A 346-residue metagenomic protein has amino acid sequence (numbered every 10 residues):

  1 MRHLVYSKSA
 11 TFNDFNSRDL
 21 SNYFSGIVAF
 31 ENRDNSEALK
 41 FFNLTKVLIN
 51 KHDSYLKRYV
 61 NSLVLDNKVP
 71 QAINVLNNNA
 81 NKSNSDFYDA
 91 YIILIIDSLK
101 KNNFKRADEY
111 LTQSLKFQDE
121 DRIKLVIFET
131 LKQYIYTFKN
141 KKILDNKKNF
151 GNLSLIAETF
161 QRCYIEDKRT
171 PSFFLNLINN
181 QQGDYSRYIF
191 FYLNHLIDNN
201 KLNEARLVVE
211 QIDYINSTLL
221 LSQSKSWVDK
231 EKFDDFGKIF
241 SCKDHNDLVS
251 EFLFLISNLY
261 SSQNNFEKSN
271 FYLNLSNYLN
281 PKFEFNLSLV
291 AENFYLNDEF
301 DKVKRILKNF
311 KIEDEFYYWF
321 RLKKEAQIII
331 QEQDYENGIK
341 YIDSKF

Functional and structural regions predicted by a protein language model:
M1-Y59, L65, I73-N74, D86 (+1 more regions): N-terminal leader/linker segments that initiate helical-solenoid repeat arrays
K8, L39-N43, V69-K82, F104-Q118 (+7 more regions): Alpha-helical repeat scaffolds
F15-N22, I49-L56, S83-I93, R106 (+10 more regions): Generic helix N-cap/helix-start motif at coil->alpha-helix transitions
G26, V60, I95, Q133 (+6 more regions): Conserved small-residue packing positions in alpha-helical repeats and bundles
A29, L63, S98, Y136 (+5 more regions): Residue at a conserved register position within TPR or TPR-like alpha-solenoid repeats
N32, D66, K101, T137-K139 (+5 more regions): Structural motif corresponding to the intra-repeat A-B loop/turn of tetratricopeptide repeats
V60-L65, N77-N81, C163-Y164, K323-I330: Alpha-helical adaptor scaffolds
Y192, S222-K243: Hydrophobic/aromatic interaction determinants used to assemble and anchor large protein complexes
